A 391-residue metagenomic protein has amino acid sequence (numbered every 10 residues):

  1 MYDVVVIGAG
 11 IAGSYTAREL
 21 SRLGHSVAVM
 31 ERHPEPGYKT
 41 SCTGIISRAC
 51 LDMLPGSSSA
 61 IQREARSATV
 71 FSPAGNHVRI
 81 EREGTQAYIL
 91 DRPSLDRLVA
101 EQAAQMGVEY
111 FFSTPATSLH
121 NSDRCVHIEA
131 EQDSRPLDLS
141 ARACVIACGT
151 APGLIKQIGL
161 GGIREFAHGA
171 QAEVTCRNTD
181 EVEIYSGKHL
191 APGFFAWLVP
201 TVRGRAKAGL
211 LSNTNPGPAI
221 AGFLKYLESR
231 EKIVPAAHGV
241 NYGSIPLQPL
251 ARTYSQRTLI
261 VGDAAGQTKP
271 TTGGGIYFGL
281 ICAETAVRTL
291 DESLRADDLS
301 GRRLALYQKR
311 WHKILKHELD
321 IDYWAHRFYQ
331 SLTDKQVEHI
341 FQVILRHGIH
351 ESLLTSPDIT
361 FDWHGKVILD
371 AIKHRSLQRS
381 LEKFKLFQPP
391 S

Functional and structural regions predicted by a protein language model:
M1-A12: Beta1/beta-strand and adjacent pyrophosphate-binding region of the FAD-binding site in flavoprotein oxidoreductases
A9, Q102-A236: Predominantly flavin-linked oxidoreductase catalytic cores and closely associated redox partners
A12, E35, A151: Conserved Rossmann-like nucleotide-cofactor binding loop
S21-T40: Glycine-rich FAD pyrophosphate-binding loop
S47-L98: A conserved beta-strand/loop capping segment in the N-terminal third of enzymes that catalyze redox or closely related
R97, F112-T114, N241: Short loop/edge segments at beta-strand edges and connector loops that shape dinucleotide/nucleotide cofactor-binding
S118, T214-L290, L294-R295, G301-R302: FAD/FMN-dependent oxidoreductases across multiple families
D291-S391: C-terminal helical "tail/cap" subdomain of flavin- and related membrane-associated enzymes
